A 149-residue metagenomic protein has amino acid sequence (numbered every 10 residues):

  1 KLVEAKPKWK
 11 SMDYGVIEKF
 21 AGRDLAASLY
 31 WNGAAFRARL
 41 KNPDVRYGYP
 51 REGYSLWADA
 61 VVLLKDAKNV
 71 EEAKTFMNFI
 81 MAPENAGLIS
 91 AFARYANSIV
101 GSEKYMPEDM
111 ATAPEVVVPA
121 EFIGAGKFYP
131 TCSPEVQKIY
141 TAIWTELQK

Functional and structural regions predicted by a protein language model:
K1-P50: Ligand-binding pocket segment of bilobal, Venus flytrap-like solute-binding proteins
K1-V3, K41-A67, A111: Periplasmic-binding protein-like
E4-P7, A21, L25, K68 (+3 more regions): Sec-exported extracytoplasmic/periplasmic mature domains
K8-M12, E52-S55, L64-N69, C132 (+1 more regions): Extracytoplasmic/periplasmic, Sec-exported soluble proteins
G15, K19, D24, V62 (+5 more regions): Extracytoplasmic/secreted proteins, especially bacterial periplasmic and envelope-associated proteins
E18, A120-K149: Conserved C-terminal helix/tail region of periplasmic/extracytoplasmic solute-binding proteins
S55, L64-G124: Mature extracytoplasmic/periplasmic domains
